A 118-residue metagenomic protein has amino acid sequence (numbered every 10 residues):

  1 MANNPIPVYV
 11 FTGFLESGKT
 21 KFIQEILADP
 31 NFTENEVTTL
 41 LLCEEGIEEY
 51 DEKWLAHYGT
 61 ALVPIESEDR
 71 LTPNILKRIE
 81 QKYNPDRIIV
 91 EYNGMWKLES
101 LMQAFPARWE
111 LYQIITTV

Functional and structural regions predicted by a protein language model:
A2-T12, E16-S17, K21-V118: Nucleotide-state-sensitive switch-loop elements of NTP-binding domains
